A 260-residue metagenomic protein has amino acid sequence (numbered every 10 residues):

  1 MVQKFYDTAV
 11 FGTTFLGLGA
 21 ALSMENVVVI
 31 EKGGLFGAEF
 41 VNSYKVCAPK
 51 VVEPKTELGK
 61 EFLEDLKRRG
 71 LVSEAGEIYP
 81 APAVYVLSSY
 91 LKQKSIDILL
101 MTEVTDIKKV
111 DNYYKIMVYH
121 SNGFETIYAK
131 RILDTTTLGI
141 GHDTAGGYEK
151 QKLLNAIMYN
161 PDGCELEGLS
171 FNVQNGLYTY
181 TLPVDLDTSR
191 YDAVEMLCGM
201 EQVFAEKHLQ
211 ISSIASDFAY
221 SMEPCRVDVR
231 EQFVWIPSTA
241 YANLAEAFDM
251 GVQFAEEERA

Functional and structural regions predicted by a protein language model:
K4-V29, G33, G251: N-terminal Rossmann-like FAD-binding beta1-loop-alpha1 element of flavoenzymes
G12-T14, K32-G33, M101-E103, T135-L138 (+1 more regions): Fold-independent oxyanion-binding glycine-rich loops and adjacent beta-strand/coil segments at enzyme active sites
V27-V29, I98-L99, I132, E231-W235: Conserved beta-strand scaffold positions in the cores of enzyme catalytic domains, especially in NTP/NDP-utilizing
E31-E103, D143-A145, Q151: Conserved N-terminal/central alpha/beta ligand/cofactor-binding core
V51, K55, G59, G76-V84 (+2 more regions): Generic structural signal for well-ordered, non-membrane alpha-helical segments in soluble metabolic enzymes
E74-Y79, E206-M222, A260: Short glycine-rich, low-complexity/disordered patches
I98, E103-A215: Predominantly flavin-linked oxidoreductase catalytic cores and closely associated redox partners
S221-A260: C-terminal catalytic lobe of FAD-dependent flavoproteins
